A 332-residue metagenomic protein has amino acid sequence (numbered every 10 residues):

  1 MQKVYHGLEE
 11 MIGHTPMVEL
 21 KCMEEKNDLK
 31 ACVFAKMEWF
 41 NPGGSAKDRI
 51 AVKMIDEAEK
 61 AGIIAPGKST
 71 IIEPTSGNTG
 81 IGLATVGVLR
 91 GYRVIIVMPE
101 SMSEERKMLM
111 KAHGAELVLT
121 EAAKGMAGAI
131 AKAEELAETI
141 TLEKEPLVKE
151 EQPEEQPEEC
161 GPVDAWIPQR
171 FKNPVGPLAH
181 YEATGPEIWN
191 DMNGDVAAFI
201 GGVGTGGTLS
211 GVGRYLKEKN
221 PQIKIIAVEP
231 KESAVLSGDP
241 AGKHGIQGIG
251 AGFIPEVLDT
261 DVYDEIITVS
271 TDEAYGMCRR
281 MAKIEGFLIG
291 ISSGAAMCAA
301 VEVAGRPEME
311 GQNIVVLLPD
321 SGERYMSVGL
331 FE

Functional and structural regions predicted by a protein language model:
M1-E332: PLP-dependent amino-acid enzyme catalytic core
